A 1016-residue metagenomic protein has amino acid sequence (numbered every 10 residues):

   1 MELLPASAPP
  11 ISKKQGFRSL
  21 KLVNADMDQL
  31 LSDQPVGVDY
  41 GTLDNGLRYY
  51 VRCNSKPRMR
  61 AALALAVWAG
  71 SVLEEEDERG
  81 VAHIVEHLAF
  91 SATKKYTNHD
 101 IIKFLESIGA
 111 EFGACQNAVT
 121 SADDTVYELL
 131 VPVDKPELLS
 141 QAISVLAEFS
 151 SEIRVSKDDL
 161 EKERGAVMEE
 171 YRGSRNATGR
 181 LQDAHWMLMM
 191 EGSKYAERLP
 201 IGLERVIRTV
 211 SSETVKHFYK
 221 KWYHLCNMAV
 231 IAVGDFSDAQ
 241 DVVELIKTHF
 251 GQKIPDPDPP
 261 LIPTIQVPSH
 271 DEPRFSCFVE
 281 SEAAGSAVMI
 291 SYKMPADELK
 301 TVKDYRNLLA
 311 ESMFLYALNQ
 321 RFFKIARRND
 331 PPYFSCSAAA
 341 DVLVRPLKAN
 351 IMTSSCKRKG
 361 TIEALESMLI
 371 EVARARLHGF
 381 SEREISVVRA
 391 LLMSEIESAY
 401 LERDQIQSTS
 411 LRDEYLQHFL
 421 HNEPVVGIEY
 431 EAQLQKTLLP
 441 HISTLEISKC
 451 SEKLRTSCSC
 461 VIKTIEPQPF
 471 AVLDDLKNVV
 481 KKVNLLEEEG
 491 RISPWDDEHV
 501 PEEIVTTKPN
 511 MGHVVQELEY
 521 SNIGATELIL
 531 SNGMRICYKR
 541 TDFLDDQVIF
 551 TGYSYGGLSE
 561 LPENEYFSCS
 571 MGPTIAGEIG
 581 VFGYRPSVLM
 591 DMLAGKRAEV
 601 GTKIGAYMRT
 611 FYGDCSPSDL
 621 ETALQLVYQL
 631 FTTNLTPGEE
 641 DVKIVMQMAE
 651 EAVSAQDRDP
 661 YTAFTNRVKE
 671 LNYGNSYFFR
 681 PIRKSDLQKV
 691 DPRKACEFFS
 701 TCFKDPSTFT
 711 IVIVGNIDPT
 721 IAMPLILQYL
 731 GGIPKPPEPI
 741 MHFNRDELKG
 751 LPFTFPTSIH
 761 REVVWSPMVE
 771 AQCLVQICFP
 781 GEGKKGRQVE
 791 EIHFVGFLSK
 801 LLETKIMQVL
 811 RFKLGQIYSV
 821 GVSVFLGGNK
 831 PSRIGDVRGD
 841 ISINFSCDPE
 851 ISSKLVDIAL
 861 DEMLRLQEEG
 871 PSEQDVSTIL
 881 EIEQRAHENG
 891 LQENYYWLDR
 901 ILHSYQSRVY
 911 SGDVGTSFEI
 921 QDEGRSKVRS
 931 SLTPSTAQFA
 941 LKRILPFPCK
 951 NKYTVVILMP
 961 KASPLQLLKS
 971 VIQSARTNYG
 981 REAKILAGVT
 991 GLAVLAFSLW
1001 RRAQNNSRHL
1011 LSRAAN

Functional and structural regions predicted by a protein language model:
E2-L31, A229-D235, S276, R383-S531 (+6 more regions): C-terminal regions of mature proteins
L4-N24, D28, G192, A196-P200 (+10 more regions): An aromatic/glycine/proline-enriched structural segment found at the starts of mature extracellular/organellar domains
R52, P57-I84, H99-E148, T178-R205 (+14 more regions): M16 family metallopeptidases and their MPP-like homologs
C53-S55, A64-A66, D258-K324, V342-L343 (+9 more regions): His/Glu-based metal-binding/catalytic segments typifying zinc-dependent metallopeptidases
S91, L203, T209-K221, E578 (+1 more regions): A conserved hydrophobic secondary-structure block that centers on an alpha-helix together with its immediately flanking
T125, R164-G165: Short, structured secondary-structure elements that scaffold catalytic or ligand/cofactor-binding regions
Y223, F703-K704: Flexible, low-complexity linker/tail segments at the boundary of structured domains
